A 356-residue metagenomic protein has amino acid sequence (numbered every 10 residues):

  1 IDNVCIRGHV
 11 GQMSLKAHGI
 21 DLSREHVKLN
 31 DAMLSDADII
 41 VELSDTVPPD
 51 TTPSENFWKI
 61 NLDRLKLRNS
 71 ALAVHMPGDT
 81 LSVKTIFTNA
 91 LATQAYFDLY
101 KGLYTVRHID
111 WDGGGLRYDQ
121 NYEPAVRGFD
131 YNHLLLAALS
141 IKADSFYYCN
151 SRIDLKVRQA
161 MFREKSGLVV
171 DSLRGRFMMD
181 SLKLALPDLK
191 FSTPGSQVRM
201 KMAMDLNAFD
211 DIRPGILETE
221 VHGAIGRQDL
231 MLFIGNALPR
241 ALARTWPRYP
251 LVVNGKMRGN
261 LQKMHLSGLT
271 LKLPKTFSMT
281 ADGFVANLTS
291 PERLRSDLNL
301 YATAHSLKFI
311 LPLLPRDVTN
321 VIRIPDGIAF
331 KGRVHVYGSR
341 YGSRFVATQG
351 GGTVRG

Functional and structural regions predicted by a protein language model:
I1-G356: N-terminal targeting/secretion presequences
